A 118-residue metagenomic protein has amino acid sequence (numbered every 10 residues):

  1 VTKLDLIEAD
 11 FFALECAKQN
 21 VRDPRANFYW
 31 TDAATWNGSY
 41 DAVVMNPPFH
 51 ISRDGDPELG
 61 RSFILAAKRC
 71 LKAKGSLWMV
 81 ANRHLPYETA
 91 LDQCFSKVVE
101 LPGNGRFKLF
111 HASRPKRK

Functional and structural regions predicted by a protein language model:
V1-K118: S-adenosylmethionine
